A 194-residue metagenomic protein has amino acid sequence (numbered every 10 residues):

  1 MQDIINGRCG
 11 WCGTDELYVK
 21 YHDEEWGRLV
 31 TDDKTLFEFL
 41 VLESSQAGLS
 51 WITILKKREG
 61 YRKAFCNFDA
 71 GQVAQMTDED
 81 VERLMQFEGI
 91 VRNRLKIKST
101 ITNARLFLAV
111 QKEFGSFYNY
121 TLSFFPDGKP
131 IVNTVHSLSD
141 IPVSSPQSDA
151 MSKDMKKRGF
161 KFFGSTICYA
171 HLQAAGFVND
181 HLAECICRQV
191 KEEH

Functional and structural regions predicted by a protein language model:
M1-H194: HhH-family (HhH-GPD) DNA N-glycosylase catalytic core used in base-excision repair
